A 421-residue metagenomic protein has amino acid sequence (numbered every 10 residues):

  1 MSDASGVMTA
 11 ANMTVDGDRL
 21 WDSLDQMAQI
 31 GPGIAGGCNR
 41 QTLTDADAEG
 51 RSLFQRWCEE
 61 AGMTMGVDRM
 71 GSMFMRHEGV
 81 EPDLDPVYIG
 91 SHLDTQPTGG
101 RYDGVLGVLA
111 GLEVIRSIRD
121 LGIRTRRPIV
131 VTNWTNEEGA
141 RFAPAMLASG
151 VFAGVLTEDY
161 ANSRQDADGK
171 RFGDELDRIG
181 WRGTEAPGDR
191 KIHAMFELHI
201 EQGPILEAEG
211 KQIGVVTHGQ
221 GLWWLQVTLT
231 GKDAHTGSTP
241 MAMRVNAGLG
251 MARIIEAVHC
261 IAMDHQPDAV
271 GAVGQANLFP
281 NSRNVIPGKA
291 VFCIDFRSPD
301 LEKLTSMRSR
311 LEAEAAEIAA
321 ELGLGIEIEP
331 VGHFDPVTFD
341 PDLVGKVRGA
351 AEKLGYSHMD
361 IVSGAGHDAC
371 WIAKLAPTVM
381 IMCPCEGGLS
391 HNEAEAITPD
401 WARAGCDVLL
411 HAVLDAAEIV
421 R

Functional and structural regions predicted by a protein language model:
G6-T44: N-terminal capping segment at the start of a domain
L20-G33, G90-S91, H358-V408, V413-A416: Zn-dependent metallopeptidase/amidohydrolase metal-coordination segment
M27, I89, T98-E138, W223-L229 (+4 more regions): Alpha-helical metal-binding/catalytic segments enriched in His/Glu/Asp
P32-E78: A non-catalytic alpha/beta surface segment that caps or lines the substrate-entry region of metallo-dependent hydrolase
T42, A272-N281, C293-P299, G325-V344 (+1 more regions): A short beta-alpha structural unit
E49, H235, T239-H265, R308 (+3 more regions): His/Asp/Glu-rich mid-to-C-terminal helical/loop segments that flank catalytic regions of hydrolases
G66-D68, R124-P128, G183-G188, S238 (+4 more regions): Flexible, glycine/charged-enriched surface loops at secondary-structure junctions
E137, R141-E302: Midchain, well-structured core segments that form catalytic/ion-binding scaffolds
